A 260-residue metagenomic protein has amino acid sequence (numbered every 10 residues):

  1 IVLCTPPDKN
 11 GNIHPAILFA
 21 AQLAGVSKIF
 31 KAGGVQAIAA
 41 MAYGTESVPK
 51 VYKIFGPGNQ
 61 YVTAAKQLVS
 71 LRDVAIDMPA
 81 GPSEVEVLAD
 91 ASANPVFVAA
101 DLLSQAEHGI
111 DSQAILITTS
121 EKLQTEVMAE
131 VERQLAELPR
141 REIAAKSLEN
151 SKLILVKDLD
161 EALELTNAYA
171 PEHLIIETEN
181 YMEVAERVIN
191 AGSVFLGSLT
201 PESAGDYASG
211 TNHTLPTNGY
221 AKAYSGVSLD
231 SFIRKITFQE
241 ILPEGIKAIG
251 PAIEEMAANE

Functional and structural regions predicted by a protein language model:
I1-C4, K28-K31, I115, L174-E177 (+1 more regions): Short hydrophobic alpha-helical runs that function as membrane-insertion/retention elements
I1-N12, D90-F97, D101-P139: Glycine-rich phosphate/diphosphate-binding loop of Rossmann-like nucleotide-binding domains
I1-Q36: A glycine-rich phosphate/pyrophosphate-binding beta-strand-loop-alpha-helix module
P6-K9, G34-V35, N59, A91-A93 (+3 more regions): Short, ordered loop/turn segments at secondary-structure junctions
L18-A20, E46, V69-R72, D101-A106 (+4 more regions): Short, solvent-exposed amphipathic alpha-helical segments in soluble enzyme and RNA/protein-processing domains
L23-Q113: Conserved NAD(P)+-binding/catalytic subdomain of aldehyde/semialdehyde dehydrogenases
H108, L116-A191: A glycine- and small/hydrophobic-rich beta-loop-beta segment that serves as a flexible "lid/hinge" or phosphate-binding
N167-E260: C-terminal core of ALDH-fold dehydrogenases
